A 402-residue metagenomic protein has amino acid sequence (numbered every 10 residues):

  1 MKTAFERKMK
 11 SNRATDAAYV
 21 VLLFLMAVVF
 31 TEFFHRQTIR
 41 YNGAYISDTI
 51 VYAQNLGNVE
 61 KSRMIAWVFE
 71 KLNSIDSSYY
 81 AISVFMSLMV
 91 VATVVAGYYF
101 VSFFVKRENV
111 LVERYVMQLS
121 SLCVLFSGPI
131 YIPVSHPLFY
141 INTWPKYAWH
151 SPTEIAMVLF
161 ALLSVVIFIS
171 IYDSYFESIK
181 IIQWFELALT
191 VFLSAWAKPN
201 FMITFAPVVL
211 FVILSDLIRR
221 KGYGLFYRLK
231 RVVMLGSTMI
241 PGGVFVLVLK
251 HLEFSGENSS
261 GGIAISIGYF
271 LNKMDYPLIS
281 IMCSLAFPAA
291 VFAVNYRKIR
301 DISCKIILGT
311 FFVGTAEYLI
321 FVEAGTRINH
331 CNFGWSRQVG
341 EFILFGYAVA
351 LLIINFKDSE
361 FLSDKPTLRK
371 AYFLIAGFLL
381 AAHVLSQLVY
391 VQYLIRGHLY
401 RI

Functional and structural regions predicted by a protein language model:
M1-E32, E108-L119, I375: Start-transfer (signal-anchor) and selected internal transmembrane alpha helices of multi-pass inner/ER membrane
T15-V20, V110-Q118, I179-Q183, Y227-G236 (+2 more regions): Membrane-interfacial loop-to-transmembrane alpha-helix junctions, especially the N-terminal start
F34-G57, S62-R63, P199-M202, L214-K305 (+2 more regions): Transmembrane catalytic cores of multi-pass membrane glycosyltransferases and polysaccharide-assembly enzymes
D48-S87: Short hydrophobic/aromatic helix or loop-helix immediately within or flanking a transmembrane segment in polytopic
V84-N109, Q118, L163: Transmembrane-helix motifs of polytopic, lipid-linked glycan transferases
V116-I171, Y276-I281, C331-I343: Membrane-interface micro-motifs in multi-pass membrane enzymes
Q183-P199, F205, L210: Membrane-interface alpha helices of multi-pass inner-membrane proteins
G236-I240, I354-V389: Signature aromatic-anchored transmembrane alpha helix within multi-pass, membrane-resident enzymes that catalyze glycan
